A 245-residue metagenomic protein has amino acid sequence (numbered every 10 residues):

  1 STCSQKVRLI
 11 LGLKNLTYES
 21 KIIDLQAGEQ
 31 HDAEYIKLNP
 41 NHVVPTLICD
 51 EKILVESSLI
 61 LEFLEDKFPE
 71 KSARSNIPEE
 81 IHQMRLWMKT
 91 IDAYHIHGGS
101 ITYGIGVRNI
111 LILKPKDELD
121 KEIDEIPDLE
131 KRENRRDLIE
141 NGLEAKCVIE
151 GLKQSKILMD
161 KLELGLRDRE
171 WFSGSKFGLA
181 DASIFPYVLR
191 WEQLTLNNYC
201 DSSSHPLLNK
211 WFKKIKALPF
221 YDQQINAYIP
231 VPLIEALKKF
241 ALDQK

Functional and structural regions predicted by a protein language model:
T2-E130, G142, F240-D243: GST-like domain detector, emphasizing the conserved glutathione-binding G-site in the N-terminal thioredoxin-like
L25-Q26, F177, P230-V231: Positions that flank functional sites
G28-E29, E65, I184, P232-I234: Short secondary-structure boundary/hinge segments and terminal tails
E65, Y187-V188, I225: Active-site-flanking alpha-helical
K71-S72, Q193-Y199, D222-Q224: Substrate-binding/catalytic groove segments of enzymes that remodel or degrade extracellular structural polymers
H95-K213: GST-like fold's C-terminal all-alpha helical module
S202-K245: Long, positively charged, glycine-interspersed low-complexity recognition regions
